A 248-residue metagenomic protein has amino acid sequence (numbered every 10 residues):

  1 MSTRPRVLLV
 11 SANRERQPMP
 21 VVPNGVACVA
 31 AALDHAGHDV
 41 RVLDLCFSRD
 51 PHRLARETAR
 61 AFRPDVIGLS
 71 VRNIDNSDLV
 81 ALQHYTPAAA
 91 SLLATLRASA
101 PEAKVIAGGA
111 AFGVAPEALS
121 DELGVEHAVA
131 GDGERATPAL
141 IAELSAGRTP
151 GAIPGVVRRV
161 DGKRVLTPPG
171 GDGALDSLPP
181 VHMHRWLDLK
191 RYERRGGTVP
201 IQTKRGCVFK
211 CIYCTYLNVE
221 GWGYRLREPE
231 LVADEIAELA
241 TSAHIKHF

Functional and structural regions predicted by a protein language model:
S2-P5, G196: A short, charged/proline- and glycine-enriched loop that marks the coil->beta-strand transition at the N-terminal
S2-T3, A59-R63, A240-I245: Glycine-rich phosphate/diphosphate-binding loops that line cofactor/substrate pockets in enzymes
R6, S11, M19-G25, V29-A32 (+1 more regions): Glycine-rich beta-alpha loop elements in corrinoid/cobalamin-binding modules across cobalamin-dependent enzymes
S11-N13, D75, C211, N218: Generic signal for short, ordered secondary-structure residues within or immediately flanking folded domains
D176-F248: Radical SAM [4Fe-4S] cluster-binding motif and immediate context
